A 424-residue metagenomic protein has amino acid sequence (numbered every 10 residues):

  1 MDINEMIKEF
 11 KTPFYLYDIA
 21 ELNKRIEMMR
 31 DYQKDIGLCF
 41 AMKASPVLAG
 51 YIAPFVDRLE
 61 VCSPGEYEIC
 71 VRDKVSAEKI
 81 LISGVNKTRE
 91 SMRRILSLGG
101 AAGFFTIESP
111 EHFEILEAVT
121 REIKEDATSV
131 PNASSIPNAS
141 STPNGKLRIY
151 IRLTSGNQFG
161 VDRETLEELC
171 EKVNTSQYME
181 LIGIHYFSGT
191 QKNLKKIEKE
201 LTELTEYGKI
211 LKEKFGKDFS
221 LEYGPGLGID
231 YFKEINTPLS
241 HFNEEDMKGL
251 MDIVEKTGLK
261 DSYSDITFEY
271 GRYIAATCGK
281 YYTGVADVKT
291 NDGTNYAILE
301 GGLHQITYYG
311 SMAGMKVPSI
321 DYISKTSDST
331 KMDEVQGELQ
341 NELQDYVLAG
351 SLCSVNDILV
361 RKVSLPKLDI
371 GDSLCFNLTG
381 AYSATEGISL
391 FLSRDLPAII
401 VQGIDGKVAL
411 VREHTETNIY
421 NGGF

Functional and structural regions predicted by a protein language model:
M1-S91, S364-N377, A381-S383, S389: N-terminal capping/small domains of soluble enzymes
M6-I7, I182-G189, L227-Y231: A short small-residue
D35-N132, P137-S220: Active-site-proximal beta-alpha core segment in soluble small-molecule metabolic enzymes
A41, S83, R152, F187 (+4 more regions): Generic beta-strand/beta-sheet core signal
P46-L48, E68, E114, N157 (+6 more regions): Flexible loop/turn segments at secondary-structure boundaries
E206, I210-F219, E245-D261, V360-C375 (+1 more regions): Acidic/histidine-enriched ion/cofactor-binding microenvironments in catalytic or ligand-binding pockets
G226-I298: Anionic-ligand-binding alpha/beta catalytic cores of soluble enzymes and soluble regulatory domains that recognize
D265-F424: Charged (often Lys/Glu-rich) extended helix/loop segments that serve as interaction or gating elements
